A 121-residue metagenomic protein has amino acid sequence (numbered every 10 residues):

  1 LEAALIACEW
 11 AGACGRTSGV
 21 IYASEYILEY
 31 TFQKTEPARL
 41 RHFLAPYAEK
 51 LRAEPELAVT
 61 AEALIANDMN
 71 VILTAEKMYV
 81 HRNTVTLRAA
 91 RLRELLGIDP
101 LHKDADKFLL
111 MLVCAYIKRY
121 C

Functional and structural regions predicted by a protein language model:
L1-C121: Cytosolic nucleotide-utilizing catalytic cores of signal-transduction proteins
